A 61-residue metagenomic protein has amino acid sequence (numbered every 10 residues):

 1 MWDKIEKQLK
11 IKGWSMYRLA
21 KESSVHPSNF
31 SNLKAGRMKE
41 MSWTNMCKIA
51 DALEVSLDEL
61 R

Functional and structural regions predicted by a protein language model:
M1-Y17: A short, Lys/Arg-rich alpha-helix, primarily the initiator
L9, A20, A50: The alpha-helix within a helix-turn-helix
W14, M41-T44: Residue-level signal for the short linker/turn that defines the boundary of a DNA-recognition helix
W14-N32: Short alpha-helical DNA-recognition segment
A35: Short, conserved catalytic or interaction motifs in soluble domains
T44-E59: DNA major-groove recognition helix of helix-turn-helix/homeodomain DNA-binding modules
